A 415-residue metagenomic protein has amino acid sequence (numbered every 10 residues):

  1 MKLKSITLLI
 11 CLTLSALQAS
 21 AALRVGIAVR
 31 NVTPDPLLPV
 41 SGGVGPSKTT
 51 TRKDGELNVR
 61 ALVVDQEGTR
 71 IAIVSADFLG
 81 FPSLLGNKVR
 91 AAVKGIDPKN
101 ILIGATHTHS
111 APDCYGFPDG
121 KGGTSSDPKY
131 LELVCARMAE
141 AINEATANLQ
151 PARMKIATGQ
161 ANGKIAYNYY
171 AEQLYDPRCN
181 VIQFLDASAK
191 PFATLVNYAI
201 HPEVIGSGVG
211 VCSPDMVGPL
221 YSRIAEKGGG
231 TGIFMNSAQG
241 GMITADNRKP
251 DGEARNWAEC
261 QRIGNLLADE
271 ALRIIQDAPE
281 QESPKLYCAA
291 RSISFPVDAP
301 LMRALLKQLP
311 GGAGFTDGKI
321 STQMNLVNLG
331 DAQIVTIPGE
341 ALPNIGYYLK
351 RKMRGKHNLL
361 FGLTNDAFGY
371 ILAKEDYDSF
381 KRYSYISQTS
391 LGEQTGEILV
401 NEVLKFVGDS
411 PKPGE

Functional and structural regions predicted by a protein language model:
M1-S5: Positively charged n-region of N-terminal signal peptides that target proteins for export
T7-A16: Bacterial N-terminal signal peptides
A22-R248, R255-R262, I275, Q281-E415: Conserved beta-alpha junction segments in alpha/beta enzyme cores
